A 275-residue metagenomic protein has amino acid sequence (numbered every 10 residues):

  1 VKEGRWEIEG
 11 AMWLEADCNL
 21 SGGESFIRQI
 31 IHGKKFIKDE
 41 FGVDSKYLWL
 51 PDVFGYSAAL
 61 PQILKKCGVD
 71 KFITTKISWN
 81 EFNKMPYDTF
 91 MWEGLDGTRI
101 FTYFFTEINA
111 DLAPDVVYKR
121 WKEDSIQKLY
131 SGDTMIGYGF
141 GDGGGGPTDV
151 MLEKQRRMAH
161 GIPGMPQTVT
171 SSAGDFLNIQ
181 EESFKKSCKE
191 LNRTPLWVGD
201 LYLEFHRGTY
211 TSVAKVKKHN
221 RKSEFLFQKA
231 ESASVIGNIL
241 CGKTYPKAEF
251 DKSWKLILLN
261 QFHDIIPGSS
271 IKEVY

Functional and structural regions predicted by a protein language model:
V1-Y275: Catalytic-domain carbohydrate-binding cleft regions of carbohydrate-active enzymes
